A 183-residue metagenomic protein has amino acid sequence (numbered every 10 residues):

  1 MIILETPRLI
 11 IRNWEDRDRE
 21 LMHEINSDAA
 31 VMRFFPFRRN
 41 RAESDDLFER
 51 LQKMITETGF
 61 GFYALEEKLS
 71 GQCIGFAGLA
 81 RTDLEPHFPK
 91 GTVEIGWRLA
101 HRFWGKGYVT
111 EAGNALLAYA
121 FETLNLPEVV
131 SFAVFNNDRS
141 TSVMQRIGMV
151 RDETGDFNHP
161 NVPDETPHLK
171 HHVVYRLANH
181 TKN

Functional and structural regions predicted by a protein language model:
M1-F34, E66-N183: Acyl-donor (CoA/ACP) binding surface of acyl/acetyltransferases
A30-Q52, G61-Y63: Conserved GNAT-fold acetyl-CoA-binding loop/helix
